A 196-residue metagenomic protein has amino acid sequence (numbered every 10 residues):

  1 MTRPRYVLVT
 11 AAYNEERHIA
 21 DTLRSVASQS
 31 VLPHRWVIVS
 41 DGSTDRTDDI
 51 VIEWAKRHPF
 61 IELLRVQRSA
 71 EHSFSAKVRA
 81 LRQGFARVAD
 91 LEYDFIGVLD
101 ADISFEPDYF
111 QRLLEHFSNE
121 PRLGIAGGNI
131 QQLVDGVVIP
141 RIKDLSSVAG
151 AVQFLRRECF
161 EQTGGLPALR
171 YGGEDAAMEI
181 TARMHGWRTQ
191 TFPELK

Functional and structural regions predicted by a protein language model:
M1-S28: N-proximal low-complexity "stem/linker" segments adjacent to membrane-targeting elements
R5-V7, R35, A177: Cell-envelope/extracellular polymer assembly enzymes that use nucleotide-activated donors
R24-A70: Acidic donor-binding segment of Leloir-type glycosyltransferases
V78-F95: Active-site nucleotide-sugar/metal-binding loop of Leloir-type enzymes
E92-S104: Short beta-strand-to-loop acidic/aromatic patch adjacent to the donor-nucleotide binding site
S104-I139: Conserved donor NDP-sugar-binding/catalytic core segment of glycosyltransferases
A149-G164: Conserved nucleotide-sugar donor-binding and metal-coordinating catalytic region shared by glycosyltransferases
Y171-M178: Acidic donor-binding loop at a coil-to-helix junction in glycosyltransferase catalytic cores that engages
